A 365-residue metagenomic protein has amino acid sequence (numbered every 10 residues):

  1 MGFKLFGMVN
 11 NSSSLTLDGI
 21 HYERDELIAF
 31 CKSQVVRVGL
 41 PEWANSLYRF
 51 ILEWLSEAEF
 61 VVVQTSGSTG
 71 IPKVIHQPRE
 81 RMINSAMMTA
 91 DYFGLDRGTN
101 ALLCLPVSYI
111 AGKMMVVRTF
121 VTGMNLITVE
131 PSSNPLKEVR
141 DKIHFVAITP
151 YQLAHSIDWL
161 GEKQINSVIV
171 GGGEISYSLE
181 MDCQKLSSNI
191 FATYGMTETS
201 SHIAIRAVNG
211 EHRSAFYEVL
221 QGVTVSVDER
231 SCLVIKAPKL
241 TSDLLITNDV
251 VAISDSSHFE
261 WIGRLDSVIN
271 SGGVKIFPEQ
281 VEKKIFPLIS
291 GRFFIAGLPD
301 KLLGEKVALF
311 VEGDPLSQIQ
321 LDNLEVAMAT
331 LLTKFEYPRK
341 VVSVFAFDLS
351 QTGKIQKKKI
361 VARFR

Functional and structural regions predicted by a protein language model:
G2-T16, T89-D91, S108-T122: Hydrophobic alpha-helical segments in the ANL/AMP-binding
V9, W159-E211: Gly/Ser/Thr-rich phosphate-binding loop
N45-Q64, R97-G98: Conserved pre-ATP/AMP-binding loop-to-beta segment of ANL
F60-M87, G94: Conserved AMP-binding A3 loop
Q77-N84, N100-H155: AMP-binding/adenylate-forming
T224-I246, V250-A252, E312: AMP-binding/adenylate-forming core of the ANL superfamily
N248-E336: AMP-binding/adenylate-forming catalytic core of the ANL superfamily
A308-E312, L324-R365: Conserved C-terminal "lid"/linker of ANL adenylate-forming enzymes
